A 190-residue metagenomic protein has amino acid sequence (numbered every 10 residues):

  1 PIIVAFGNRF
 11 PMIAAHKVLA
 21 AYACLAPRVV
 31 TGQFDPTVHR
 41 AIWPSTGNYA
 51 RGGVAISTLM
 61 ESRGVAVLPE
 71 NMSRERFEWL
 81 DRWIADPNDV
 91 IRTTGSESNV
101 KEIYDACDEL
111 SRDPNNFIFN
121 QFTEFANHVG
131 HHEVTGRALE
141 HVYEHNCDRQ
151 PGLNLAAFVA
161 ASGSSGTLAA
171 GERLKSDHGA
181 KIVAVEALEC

Functional and structural regions predicted by a protein language model:
P1-C190: PLP-dependent amino-acid enzyme catalytic core
